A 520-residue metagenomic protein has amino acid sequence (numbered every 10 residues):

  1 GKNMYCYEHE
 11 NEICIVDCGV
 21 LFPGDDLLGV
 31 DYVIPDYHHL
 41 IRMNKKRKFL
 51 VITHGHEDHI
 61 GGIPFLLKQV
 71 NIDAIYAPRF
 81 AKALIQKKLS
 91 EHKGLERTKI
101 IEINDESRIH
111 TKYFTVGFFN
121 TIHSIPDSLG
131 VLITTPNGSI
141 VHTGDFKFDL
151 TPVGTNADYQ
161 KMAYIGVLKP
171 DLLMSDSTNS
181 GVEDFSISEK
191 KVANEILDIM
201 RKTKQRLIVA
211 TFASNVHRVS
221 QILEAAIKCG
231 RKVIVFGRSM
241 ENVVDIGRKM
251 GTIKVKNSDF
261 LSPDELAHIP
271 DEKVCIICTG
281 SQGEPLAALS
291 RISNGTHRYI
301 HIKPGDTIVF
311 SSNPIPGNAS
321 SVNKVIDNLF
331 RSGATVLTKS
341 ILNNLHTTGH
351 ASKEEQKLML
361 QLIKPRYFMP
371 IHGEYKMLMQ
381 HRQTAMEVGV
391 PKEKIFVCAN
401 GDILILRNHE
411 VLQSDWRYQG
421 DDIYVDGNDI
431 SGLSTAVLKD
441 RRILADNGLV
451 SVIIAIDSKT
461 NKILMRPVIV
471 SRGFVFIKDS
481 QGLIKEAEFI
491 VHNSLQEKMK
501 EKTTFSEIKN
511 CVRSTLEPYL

Functional and structural regions predicted by a protein language model:
G1-V51, H56-I269, A287-H301, S320-K324: His/Asp/Glu-rich metal-coordinating catalytic cores of metallo-dependent phosphodiesterases/hydrolases acting on
G181-S311, I315-G317, S321-L345, A351-K364 (+1 more regions): Hard-cation-handling environments
E517-L520: Extended, charged helical/alpha-beta scaffold domains that provide interaction surfaces
